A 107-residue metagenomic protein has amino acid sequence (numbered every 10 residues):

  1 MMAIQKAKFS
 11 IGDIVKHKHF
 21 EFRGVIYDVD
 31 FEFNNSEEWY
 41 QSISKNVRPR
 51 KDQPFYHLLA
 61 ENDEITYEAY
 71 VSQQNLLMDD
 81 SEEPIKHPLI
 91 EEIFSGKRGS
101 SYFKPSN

Functional and structural regions predicted by a protein language model:
M1-I14, H19-R23, D30-F33, K104-N107: Mixed-charge, Lys/Arg-rich low-complexity intrinsically disordered regions
K8-D13, S42, L77-M78, K86: Generic preference for well-ordered secondary structure
I26-Y27, E38: Short amphipathic alpha-helical leader/targeting segments
D28-D30, A60: Residue-level signal for short segments within beta-strands and strand-turn junctions of well-structured beta-sheet
F33-S42: Short, solvent-exposed secondary-structure boundary/capping segments
R48-N107: Intrinsically disordered, low-complexity, charged/polar segments
